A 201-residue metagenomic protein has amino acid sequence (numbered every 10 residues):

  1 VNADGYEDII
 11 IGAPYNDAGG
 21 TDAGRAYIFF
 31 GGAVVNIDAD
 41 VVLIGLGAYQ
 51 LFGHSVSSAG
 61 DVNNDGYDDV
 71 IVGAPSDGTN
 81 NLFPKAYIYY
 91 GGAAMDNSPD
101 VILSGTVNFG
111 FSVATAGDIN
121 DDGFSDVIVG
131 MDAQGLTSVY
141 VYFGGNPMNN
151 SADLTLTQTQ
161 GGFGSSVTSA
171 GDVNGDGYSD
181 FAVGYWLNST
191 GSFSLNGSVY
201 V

Functional and structural regions predicted by a protein language model:
V1-V201: Conserved beta-strand/short-helix segments that make up beta-rich extracellular adhesion/recognition modules
